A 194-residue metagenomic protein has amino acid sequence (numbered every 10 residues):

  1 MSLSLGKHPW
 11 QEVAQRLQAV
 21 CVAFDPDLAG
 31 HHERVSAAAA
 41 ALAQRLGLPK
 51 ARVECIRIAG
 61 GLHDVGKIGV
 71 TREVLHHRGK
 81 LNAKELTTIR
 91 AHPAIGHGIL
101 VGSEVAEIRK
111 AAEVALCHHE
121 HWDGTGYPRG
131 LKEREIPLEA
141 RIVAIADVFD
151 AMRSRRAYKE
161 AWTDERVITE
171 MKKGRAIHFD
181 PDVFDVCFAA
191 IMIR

Functional and structural regions predicted by a protein language model:
S4-R194: Histidine- and acidic-residue-rich, metal-dependent catalytic cores
